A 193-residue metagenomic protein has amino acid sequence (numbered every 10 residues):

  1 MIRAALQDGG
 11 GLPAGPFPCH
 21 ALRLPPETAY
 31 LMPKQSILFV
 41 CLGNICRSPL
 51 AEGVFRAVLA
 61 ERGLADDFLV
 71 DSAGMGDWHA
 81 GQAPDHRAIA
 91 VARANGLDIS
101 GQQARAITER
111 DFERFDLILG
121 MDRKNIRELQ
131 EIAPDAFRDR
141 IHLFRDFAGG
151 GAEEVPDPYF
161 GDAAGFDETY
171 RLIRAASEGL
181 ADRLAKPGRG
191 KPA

Functional and structural regions predicted by a protein language model:
M1-Q7: Extreme N-terminal basic, low-complexity initiation segments that serve as generic localization/processing leaders
L6, L12, L22-L24, L31: Leucine-biased recognition of intrinsically disordered, low-complexity hydrophobic segments
G9-G11, G15, G190: Residue-identity detector for glycine
Y30-R114, D182-P192: Conserved active-site segments centered on acidic
S48, D122-R123: Helix N-cap/beta->alpha junction signal
L117, R123-A193: Phosphate-binding/catalytic loops
